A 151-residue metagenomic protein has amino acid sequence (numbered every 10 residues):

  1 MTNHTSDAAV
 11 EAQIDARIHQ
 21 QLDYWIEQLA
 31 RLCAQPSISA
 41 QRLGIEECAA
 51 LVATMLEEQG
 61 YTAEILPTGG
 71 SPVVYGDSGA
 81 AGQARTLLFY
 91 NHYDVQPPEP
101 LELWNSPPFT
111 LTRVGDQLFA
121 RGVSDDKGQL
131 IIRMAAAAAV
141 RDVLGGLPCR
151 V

Functional and structural regions predicted by a protein language model:
T2-V123, L130, V140-P148: Acidic/His- and Gly-rich active-site-bordering loop/insert found across diverse amide/peptide-bond hydrolases
R133: Carbohydrate-associated surface elements
V151: Rossmann-like NAD(P) dinucleotide-binding subdomain of oxidoreductase/dehydrogenase enzymes
